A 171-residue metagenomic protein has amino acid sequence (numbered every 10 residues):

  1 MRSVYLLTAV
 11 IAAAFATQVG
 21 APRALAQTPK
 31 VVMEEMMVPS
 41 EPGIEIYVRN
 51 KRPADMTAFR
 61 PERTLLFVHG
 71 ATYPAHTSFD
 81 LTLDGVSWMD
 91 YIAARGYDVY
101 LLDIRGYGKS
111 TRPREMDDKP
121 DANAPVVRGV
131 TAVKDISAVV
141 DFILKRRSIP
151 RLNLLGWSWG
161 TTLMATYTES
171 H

Functional and structural regions predicted by a protein language model:
Y5-Q18: Bacterial N-terminal signal peptides
A16, P22-A26: Boundary at the C-terminal end of the N-terminal hydrophobic targeting segment
Q27-F59: N-terminal cap/lid segment of alpha/beta-hydrolase-fold proteins
D55-L101: Short, surface-exposed "cap/lid" segments of acyl-processing enzymes
A75-S78, L102-A124: Glycine-rich "HGGG/HGxG" loop immediately N-terminal to the catalytic nucleophile of the alpha/beta-hydrolase
P120-R146: Alpha/beta-hydrolase active-site loop
R147-S158: Alpha/beta-hydrolase fold nucleophile elbow
T161-H171: Short glycine-enriched nucleophile-adjacent loop and the immediately C-terminal alpha-helix near the catalytic center
